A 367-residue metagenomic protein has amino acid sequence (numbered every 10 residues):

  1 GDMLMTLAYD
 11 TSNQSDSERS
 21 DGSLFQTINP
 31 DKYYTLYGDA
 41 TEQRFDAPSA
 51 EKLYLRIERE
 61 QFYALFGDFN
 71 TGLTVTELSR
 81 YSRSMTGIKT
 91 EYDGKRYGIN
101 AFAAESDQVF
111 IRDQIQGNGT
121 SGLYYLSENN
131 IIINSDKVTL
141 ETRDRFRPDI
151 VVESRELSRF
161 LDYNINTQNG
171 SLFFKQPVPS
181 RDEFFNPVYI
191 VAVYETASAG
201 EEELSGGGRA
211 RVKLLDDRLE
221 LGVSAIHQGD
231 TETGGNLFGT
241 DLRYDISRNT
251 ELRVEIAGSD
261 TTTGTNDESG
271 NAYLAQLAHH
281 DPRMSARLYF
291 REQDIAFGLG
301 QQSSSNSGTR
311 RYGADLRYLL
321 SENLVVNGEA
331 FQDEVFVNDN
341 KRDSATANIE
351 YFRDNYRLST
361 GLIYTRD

Functional and structural regions predicted by a protein language model:
G1-D367: Outer-membrane beta-barrel channel domains
